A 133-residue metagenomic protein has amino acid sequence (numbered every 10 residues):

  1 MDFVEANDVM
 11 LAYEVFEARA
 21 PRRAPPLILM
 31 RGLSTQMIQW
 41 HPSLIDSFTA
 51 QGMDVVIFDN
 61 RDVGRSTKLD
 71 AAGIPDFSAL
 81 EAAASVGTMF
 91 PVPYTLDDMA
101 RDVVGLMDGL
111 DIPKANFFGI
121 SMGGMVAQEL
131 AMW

Functional and structural regions predicted by a protein language model:
M1-L11: N-terminal cap/lid segment of alpha/beta-hydrolase-fold proteins
V9-S85: Conserved HGGG/HGGXW glycine-rich cap/lid loop of the alpha/beta-hydrolase fold
M37, M99, M107, M122-M125: Methionine-biased hydrophobic packing positions in alpha-helices, especially within tandem helical repeat solenoids
S47, L106, L130-W133: Hydrophobic/aromatic ligand-binding patch that stacks against planar heteroaromatic rings of cofactors or nucleotides
A84-A115: Conserved acidic catalytic loop of the alpha/beta-hydrolase fold
P113-W133: Conserved hydrolase catalytic core segment
